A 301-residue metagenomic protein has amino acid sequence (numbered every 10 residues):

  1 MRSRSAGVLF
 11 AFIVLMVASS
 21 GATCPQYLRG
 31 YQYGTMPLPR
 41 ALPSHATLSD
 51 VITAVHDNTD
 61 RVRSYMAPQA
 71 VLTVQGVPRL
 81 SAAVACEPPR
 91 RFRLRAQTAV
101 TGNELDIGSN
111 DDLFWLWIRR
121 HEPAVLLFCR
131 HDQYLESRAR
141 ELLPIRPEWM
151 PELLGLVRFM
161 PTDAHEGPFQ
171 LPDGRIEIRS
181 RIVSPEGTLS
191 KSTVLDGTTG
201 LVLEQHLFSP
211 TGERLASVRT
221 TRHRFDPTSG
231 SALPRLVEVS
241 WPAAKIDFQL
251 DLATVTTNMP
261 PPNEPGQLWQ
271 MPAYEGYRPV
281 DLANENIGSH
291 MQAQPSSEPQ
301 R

Functional and structural regions predicted by a protein language model:
M1-F10: Bacterial N-terminal signal peptides that target proteins for export
L9-S20: Bacterial N-terminal signal peptides
G21-R79, R138-P144, P161, N284-R301: N-terminal leader/targeting segments and the immediate start of mature chains
T23-A41, P172-G174, S209-R301: Non-transmembrane domains of secretory- and envelope-associated proteins
Q26-Y27, E87-W149: An acidic-aromatic
A46-S49, I118-K191: Flexible, processing/modification-adjacent segments and terminal tails in exported/periplasmic/extracellular proteins
Y65-Q69, R79, P89, A96 (+4 more regions): Extended beta-sheet lipid-handling architectures
G76, T101, G187, G200 (+2 more regions): Residue-level signal for glycine
